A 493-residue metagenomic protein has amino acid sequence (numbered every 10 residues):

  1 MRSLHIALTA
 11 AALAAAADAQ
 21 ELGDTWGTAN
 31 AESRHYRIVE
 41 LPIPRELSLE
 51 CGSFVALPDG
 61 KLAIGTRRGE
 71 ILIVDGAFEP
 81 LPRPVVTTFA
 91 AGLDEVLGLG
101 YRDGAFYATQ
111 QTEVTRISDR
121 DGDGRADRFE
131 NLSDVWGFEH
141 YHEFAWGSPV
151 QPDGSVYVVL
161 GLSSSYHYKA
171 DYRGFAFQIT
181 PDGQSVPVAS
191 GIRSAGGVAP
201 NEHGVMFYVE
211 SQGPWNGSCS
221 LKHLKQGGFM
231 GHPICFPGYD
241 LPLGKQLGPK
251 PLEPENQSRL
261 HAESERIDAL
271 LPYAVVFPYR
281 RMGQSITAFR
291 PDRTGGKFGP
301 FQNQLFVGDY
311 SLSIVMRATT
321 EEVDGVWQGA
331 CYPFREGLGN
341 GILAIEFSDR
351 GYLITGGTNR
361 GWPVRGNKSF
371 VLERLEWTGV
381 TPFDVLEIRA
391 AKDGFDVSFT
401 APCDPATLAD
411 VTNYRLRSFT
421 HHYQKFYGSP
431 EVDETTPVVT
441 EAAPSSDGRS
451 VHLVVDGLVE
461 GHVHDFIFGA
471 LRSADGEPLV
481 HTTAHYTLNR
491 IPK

Functional and structural regions predicted by a protein language model:
H5-A19: Hydrophobic h-region of N-terminal signal peptides that target proteins for export in Gram-negative bacteria
D18-G394, P405: Beta-propeller domains with acidic blade repeats across secreted/periplasmic ectodomains and cytosolic WD/CNH propellers
T378-T381, N489-K493: Extracellular interdomain linker/stem segments of modular secreted and single-pass surface proteins
R389, A443-D447: Blade-terminus and WD-like Trp-Asp/Gly-His loop motifs, strongest in beta-propeller folds
D393-V397, V451: Structural beta-strand segments of beta-rich domains
D396-E441, F466-S473, T482-T487: Short, surface-exposed alpha-helix to beta-strand junction/turn motifs within ectodomains of secreted and cell-envelope
H452-D456: Exposed aromatic-hydrophobic patches
G457-H462: Surface-exposed, short loops/turns at beta-strand junctions within beta-sandwich domains
